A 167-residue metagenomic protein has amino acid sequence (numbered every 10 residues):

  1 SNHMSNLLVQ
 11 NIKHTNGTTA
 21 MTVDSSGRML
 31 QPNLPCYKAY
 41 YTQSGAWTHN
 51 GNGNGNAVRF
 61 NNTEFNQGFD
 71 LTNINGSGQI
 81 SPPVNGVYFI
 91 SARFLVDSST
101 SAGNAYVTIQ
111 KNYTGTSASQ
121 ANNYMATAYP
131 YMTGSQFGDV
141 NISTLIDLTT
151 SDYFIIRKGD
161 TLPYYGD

Functional and structural regions predicted by a protein language model:
S1-H3: Short, Lys/Arg-enriched N-terminal segments with co-localized hydrophobic residues within the first ~10-30 amino acids
L7-K13, T18-P35: Low-complexity, small-hydrophobic/phenylalanine-enriched stretches that adopt extended beta/coil conformations used
V9, M29-D167: Extracellular jelly-roll beta-sandwich "head" domains, especially the C-terminal globular C1q domain
